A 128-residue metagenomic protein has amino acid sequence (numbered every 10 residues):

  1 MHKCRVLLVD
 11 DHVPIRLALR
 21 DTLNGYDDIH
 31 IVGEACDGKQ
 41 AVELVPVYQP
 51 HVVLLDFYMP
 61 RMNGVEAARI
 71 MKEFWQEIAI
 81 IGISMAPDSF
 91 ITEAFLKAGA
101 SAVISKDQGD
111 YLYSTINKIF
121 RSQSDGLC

Functional and structural regions predicted by a protein language model:
H2-I15, L19-L23: Conserved acidic segment of CheY-like receiver
V9-D10, A35, V53: Conserved sequence signature across two-component system core domains
D37-Q40, N63-E66: Acidic catalytic/metal-coordinating carboxylates
P46-Y48, M71-I78, A98: Conserved phosphotransfer cores of two-component systems
Y48-L54: Active-site beta3 strand of CheY-like receiver
M59: Receiver (REC) domain active-site loop signature in two-component systems and cognate sites in sensor histidine kinases
E66, A86-S105, D110-I116: Alpha4 helix (beta4-alpha4-beta5 surface) of REC/receiver domains from two-component response regulators
